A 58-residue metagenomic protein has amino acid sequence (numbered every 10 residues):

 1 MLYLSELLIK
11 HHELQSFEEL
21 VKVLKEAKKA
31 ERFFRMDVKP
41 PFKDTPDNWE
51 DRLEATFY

Functional and structural regions predicted by a protein language model:
M1-Y58: Metal-dependent phosphodiesterase/phospholipase catalytic core, i.e., the His/Asp/Glu-rich active-site region
